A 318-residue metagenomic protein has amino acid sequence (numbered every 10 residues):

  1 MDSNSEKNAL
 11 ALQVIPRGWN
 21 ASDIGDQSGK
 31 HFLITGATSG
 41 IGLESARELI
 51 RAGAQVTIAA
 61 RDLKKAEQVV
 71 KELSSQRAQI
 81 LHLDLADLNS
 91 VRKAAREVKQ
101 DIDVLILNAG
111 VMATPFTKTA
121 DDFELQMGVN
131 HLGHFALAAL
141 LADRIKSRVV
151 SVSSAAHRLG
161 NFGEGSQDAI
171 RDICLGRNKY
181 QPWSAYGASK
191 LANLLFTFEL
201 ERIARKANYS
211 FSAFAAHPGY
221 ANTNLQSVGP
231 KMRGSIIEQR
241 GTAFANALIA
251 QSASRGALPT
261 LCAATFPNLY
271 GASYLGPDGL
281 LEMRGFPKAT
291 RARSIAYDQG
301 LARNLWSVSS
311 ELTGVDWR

Functional and structural regions predicted by a protein language model:
S3-R233, L312-W317: Rossmann-fold NAD(P)H-dependent dehydrogenase/reductase core
K7-A11, S189, R240-T290, Q299-R303 (+1 more regions): C-terminal helical subdomain
I58, L83, L248, S294-Y297: Pocket-edge positions in alpha/beta enzyme catalytic cores
F123, T290-I295: Short glycine-enriched, charge-decorated loop/helix-capping segments at active-site entrances that position
Q126, N208, S235-I237, T242 (+1 more regions): A generic membrane alpha-helix/interface feature
D168-N178, G234-G241, R284-R291: Short glycine/proline- and charge-enriched loop/turn segments that cap or connect secondary-structure elements
A302-R318: Amphipathic terminal alpha-helices
